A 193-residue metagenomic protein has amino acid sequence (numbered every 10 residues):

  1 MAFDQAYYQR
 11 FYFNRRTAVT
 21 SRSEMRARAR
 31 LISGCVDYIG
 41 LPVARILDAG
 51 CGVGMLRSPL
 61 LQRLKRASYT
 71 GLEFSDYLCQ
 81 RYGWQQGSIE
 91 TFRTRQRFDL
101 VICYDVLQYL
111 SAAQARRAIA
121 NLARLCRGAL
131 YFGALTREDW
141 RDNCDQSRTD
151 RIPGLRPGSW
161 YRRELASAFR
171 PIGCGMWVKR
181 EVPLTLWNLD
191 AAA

Functional and structural regions predicted by a protein language model:
M1-Q96, L110-R117, N121-R124, G128-A193: Class I (Rossmann-like) S-adenosyl-L-methionine-dependent methyltransferase catalytic domain, capturing the SAM-binding
I102: A conserved beta-strand element that flanks and buttresses the S-adenosyl-L-methionine
D105-Y109: Short catalytic micro-motifs in class I SAM-dependent methyltransferases
